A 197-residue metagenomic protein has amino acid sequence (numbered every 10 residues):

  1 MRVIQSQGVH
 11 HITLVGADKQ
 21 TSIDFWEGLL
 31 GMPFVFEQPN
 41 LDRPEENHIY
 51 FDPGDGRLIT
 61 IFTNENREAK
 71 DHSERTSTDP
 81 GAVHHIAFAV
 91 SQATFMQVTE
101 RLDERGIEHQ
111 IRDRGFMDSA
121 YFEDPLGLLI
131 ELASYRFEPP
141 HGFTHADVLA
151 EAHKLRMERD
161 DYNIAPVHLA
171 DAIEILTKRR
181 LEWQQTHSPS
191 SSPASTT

Functional and structural regions predicted by a protein language model:
M1-V3, T99-T197: Vicinal oxygen chelate
G8-A17, I49-G54, H72-R101, D118-L128: Vicinal oxygen chelate
V15-I59: Core segments of cupin and vicinal oxygen chelate
L41, A93, D113-F116: Short beta->alpha connector loops
E45, E68-S73: A short, acidic/glycine-rich surface segment
L58-I61, E131-L132: Short glycine-/small-residue motifs
